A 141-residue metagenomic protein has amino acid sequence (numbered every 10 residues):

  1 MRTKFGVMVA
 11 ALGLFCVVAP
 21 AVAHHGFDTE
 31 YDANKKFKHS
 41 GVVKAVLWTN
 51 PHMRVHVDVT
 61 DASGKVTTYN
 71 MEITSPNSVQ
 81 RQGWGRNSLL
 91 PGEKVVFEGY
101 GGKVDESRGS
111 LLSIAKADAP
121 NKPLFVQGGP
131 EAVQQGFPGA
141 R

Functional and structural regions predicted by a protein language model:
M1-A10: Bacterial N-terminal signal peptides that target proteins for export
V9-V18: Bacterial N-terminal signal peptides
A23-F37: Short boundary/loop segments of OB/S1/cold-shock single-stranded nucleic-acid-binding domains
H39-V43: Conserved hydrophobic positions within beta-strands
T49-V59: Short aromatic-glycine-enriched beta-strand elements
I73-R81: Short, structured beta-strand/loop micro-motifs enriched in basic residues and often containing a Trp
R81-F97: Short nucleic-acid-contacting surface segments enriched for D/E, G, S/T with interspersed K/R
G102-G128: OB-fold/S1-family single-stranded nucleic acid-binding modules
